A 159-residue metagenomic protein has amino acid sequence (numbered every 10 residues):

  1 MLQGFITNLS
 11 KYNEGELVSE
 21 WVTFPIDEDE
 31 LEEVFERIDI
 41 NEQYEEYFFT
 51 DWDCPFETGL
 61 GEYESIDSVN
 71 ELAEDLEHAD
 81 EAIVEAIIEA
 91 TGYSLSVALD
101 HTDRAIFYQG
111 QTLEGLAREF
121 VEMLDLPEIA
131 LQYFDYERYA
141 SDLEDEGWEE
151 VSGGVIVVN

Functional and structural regions predicted by a protein language model:
M1, A117-N159: Acidic, proline/glycine-rich low-complexity IDRs
M1-Q43: N-terminal ordered "arm"
T7-N13, W52-C54, G153-N159: Short, flexible beta-strand-to-coil junctions
E14, Q43, Y47, E81-V84 (+3 more regions): Residue-level signal for secondary-structure boundary elements
P25-E28, G110, Y133: Conserved aromatic
E28-L31, E114, Y136: Alpha-helix initiation and N-capping motif
E28-S96: Structured domain cores in non-transmembrane regions
I87-I88, G92-A98, T102, I106-M123: Phosphate/anion-contacting hairpin/loop surfaces
